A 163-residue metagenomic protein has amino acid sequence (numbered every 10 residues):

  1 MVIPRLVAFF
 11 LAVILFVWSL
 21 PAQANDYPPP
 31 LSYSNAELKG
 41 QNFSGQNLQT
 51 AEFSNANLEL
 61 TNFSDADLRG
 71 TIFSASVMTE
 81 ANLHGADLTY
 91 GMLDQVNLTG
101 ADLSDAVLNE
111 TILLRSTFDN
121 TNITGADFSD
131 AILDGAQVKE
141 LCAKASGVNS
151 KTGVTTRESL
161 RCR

Functional and structural regions predicted by a protein language model:
V2-A8, V13-R163: Tandem repeat scaffolds
